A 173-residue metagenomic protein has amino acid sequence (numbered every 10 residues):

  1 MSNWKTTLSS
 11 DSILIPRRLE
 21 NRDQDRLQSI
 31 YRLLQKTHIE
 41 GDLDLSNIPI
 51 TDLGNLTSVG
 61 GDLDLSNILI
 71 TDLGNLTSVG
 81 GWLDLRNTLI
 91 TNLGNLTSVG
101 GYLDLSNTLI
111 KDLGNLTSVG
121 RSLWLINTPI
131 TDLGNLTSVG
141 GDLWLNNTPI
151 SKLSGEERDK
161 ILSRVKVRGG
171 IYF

Functional and structural regions predicted by a protein language model:
M1-D44, S154-F173: N-terminal capping/linker segments that flank leucine-rich repeat
I39-I50, G60-I70, S78-I90, S98-I110 (+3 more regions): Concave beta-strand-loop units of leucine-rich repeat
